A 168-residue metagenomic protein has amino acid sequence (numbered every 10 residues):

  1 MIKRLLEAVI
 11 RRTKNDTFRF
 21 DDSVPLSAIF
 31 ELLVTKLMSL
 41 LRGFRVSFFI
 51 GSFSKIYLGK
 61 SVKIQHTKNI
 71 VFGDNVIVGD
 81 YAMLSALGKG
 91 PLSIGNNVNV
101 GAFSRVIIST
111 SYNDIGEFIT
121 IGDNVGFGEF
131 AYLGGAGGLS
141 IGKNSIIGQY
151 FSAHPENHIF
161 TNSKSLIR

Functional and structural regions predicted by a protein language model:
M1-H154: Domain-scale signature associated with acetyltransferase and cell-envelope carbohydrate enzymes
A153-N162: Proline-centered turn/helix-capping motifs that create local helix->coil transitions or kinks
K164-R168: Surface-exposed acidic, glycine/proline-enriched linker/cap segments that occur as 15-30-residue helix-coil
